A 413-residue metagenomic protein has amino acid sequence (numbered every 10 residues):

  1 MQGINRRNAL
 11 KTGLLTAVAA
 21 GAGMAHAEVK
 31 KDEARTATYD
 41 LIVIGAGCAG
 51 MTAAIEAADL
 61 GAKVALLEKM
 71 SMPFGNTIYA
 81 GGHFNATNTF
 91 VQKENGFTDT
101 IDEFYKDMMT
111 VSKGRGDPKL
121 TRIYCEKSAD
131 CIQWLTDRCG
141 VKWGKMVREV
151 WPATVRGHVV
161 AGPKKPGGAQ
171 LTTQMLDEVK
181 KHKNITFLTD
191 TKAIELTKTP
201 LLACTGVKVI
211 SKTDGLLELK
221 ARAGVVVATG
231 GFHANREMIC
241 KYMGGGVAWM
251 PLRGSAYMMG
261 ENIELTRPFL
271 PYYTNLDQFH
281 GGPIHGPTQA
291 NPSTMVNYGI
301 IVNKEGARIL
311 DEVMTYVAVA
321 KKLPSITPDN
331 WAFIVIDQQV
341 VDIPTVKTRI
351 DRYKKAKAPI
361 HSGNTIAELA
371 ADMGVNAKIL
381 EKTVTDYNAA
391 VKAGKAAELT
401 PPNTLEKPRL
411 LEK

Functional and structural regions predicted by a protein language model:
M1-T16: N-terminal secretory signal peptides and thylakoid transit peptides that target proteins across membranes
R35-G47: Beta1/beta-strand and adjacent pyrophosphate-binding region of the FAD-binding site in flavoprotein oxidoreductases
G50: N-terminal Rossmann-fold NAD(P) dinucleotide-binding loop
L60-T77: Glycine-rich FAD pyrophosphate-binding loop
A86-I123: Glycine-rich active-site loop/strand segments that organize a redox cofactor
Y124-L216, R236-E237, A390-K413: Conserved redox-cofactor binding core of oxidoreductases
D214-G215, K220-I284: Glycine-rich loop(s) and the adjacent beta-strand/alpha-helix scaffold that form part
I263-R267, P271-V375, I379: An anion/pyrophosphate-binding glycine-rich loop and adjacent beta-alpha core in soluble alpha-beta enzymes
